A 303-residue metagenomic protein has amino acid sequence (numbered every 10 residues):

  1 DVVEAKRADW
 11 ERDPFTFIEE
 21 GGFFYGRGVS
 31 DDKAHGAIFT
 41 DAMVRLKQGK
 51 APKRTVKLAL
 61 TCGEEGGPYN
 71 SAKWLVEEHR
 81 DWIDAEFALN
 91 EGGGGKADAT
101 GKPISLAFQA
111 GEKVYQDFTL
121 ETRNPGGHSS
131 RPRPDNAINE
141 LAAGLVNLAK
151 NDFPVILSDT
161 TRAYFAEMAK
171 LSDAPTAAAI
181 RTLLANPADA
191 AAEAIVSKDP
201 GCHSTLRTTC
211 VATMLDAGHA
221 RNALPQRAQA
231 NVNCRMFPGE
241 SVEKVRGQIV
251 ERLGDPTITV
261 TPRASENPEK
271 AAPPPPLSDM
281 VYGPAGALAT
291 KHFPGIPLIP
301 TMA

Functional and structural regions predicted by a protein language model:
D1-R27, L46-R54, V232: Acidic/His- and Gly-rich active-site-bordering loop/insert found across diverse amide/peptide-bond hydrolases
V2-E4, K96-A97, L157-H219, Q226-R227 (+3 more regions): An extended, acidic, His-containing surface patch that forms the Zn2+-binding/catalytic region of metallohydrolases
R12, K53, I83-D84, P103 (+3 more regions): Short, solvent-exposed loop/turn segments at the edges of secondary structure
F23, G28-A107: Acidic/histidine-rich catalytic neighborhood of metal-dependent amide-processing enzymes
Y69, K73-E78, P125, S130-P154: A short core secondary-structure module
K102-I104, E121-H128: Flexible glycine/proline-enriched surface loops and loop-helix/loop-strand junctions
T122, C234-M236: Hydrophobic beta-strand positions in extracellular immunoglobulin-like domains
L148-F153, V250-I258: A common structural junction motif
